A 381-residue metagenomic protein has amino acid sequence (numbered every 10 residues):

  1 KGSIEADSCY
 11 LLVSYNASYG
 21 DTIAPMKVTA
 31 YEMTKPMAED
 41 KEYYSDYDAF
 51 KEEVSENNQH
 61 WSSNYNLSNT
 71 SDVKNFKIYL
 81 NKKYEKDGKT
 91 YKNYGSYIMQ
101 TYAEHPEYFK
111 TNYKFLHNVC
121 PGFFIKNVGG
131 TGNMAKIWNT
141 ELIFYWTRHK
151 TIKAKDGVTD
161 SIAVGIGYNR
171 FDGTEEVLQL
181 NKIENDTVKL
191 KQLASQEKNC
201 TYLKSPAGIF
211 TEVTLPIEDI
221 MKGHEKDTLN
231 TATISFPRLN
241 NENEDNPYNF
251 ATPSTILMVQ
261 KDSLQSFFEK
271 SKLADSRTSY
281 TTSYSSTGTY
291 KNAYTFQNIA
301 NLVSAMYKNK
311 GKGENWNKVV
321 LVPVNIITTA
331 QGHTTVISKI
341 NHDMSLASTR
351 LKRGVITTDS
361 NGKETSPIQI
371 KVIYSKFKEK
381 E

Functional and structural regions predicted by a protein language model:
K1-E381: Secreted, disulfide-rich extracellular signaling modules
